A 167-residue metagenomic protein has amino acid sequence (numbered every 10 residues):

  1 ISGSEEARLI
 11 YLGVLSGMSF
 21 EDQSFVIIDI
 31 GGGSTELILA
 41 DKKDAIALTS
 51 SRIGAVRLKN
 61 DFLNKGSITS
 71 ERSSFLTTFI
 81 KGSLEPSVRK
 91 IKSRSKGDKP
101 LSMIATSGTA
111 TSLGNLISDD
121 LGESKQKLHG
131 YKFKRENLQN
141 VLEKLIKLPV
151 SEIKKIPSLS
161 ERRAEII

Functional and structural regions predicted by a protein language model:
I1-S24, L39-K42, A47-I167: Helical "lid/coupling" subdomains associated with nucleotide-phosphate turnover
G31-G33, K99: Short, basic and Ser/Thr-rich N-terminal targeting/leader segments
G33-L39: Acidic, divalent-metal-coordinating active-site segment for phosphoryl/phosphodiester hydrolysis, typified by short
